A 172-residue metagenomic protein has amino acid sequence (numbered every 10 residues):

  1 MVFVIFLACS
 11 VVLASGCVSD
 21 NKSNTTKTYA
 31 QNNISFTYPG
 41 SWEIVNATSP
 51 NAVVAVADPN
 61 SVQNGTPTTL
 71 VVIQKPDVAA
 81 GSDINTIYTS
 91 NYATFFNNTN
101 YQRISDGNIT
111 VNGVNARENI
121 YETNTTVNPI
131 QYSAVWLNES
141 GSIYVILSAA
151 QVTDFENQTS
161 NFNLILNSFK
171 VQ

Functional and structural regions predicted by a protein language model:
M1-N64, G107-I109, V114, N128 (+2 more regions): N-terminal targeting sequences that direct proteins away from the cytosol to non-cytosolic compartments
A47-I146, D154: Conserved polar/disulfide-associated segments of primarily extracytoplasmic proteins
